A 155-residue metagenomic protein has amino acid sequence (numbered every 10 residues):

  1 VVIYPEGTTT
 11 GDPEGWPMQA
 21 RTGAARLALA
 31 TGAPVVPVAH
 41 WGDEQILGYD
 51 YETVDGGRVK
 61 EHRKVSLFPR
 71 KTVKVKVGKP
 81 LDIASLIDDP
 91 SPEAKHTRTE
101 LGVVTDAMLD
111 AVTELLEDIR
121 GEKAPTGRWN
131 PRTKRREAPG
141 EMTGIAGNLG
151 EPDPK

Functional and structural regions predicted by a protein language model:
V1-K155: Non-catalytic C-terminal accessory region of glycerolipid acyltransferases and related lyso-lipid remodeling enzymes
